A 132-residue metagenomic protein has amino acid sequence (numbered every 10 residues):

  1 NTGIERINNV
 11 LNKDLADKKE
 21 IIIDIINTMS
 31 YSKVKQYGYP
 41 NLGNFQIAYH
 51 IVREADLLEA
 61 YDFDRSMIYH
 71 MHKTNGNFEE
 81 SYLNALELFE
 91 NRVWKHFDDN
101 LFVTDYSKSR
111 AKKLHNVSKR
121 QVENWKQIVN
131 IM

Functional and structural regions predicted by a protein language model:
N1-N12: An active-site-proximal "capping" alpha-helix that borders the catalytic cofactor pocket
T2, K18, G43, I47: Short acidic-hydrophobic sequence patches enriched in Asp/Glu that either
L11-S30: Acidic/histidine metal-binding catalytic segments
K33-M132: Divalent metal-dependent phosphate-bond-processing catalytic cores, especially two-metal-ion Mg2+/Mn2+ enzymes that act
